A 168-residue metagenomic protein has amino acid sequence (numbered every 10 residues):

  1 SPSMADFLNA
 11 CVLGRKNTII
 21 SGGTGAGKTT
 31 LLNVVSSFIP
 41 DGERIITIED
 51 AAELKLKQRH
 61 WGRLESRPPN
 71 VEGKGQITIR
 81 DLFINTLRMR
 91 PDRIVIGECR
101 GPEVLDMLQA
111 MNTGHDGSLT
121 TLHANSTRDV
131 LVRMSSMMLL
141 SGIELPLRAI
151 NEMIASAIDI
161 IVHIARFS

Functional and structural regions predicted by a protein language model:
S1-G14: P-loop NTP-binding catalytic core
P2, Q76-I77, G142-L145: Short gly/ser/thr-rich secondary-structure transition/capping motifs
C11, G23-T24: P-loop (Walker A) phosphate-binding loop of NTP-binding proteins
L13, N33-I84, V130-M134: P-loop NTPase switch/communication element
N17: Walker A (P-loop) ATP-phosphate-binding motif of ABC ATPase nucleotide-binding domains
I20: Hydrophobic anchor at the beta1->P-loop junction of P-loop NTPases
K28: Conserved lysine of the Walker
I48-G62, T86-F167: Conserved P-loop NTPase nucleotide-binding/switch module
